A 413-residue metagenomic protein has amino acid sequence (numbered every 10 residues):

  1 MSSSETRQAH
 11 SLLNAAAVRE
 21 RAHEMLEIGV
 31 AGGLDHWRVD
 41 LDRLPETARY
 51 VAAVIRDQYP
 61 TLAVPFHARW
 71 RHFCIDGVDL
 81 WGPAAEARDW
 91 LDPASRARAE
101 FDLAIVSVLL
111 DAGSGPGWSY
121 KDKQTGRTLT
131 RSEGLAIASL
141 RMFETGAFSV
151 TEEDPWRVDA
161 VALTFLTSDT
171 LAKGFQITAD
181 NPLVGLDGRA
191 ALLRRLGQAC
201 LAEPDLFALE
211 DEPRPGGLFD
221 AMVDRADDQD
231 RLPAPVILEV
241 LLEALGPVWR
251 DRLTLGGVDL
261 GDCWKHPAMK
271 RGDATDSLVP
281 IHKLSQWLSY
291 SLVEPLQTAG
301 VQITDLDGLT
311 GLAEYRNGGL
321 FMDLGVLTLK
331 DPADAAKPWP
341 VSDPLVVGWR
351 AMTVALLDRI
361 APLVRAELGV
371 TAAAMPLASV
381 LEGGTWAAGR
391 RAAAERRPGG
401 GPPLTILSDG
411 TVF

Functional and structural regions predicted by a protein language model:
S2-M25, I360, R396-F413: Intrinsically disordered, low-complexity regulatory regions of nuclear DNA-binding proteins
E5-V161: An N-terminal, globular interaction/scaffold subdomain
W70-A85, D89, W264, A268-A274 (+3 more regions): A positional "C-terminalness" feature that preferentially activates on distal terminal regions of long, nucleic
D102-E212, G216-D224, L242: Internal, hydrophobic cores of structured domains that mediate oligomerization or house catalytic pockets within large
V108, R225, V240-V248, S291 (+3 more regions): Generic, well-ordered alpha-helical scaffold segments in large soluble proteins
W118-D122, L253-D259, A373-L377: Short coil/turn segments at secondary-structure boundaries
P182-H282: Loop-centered beta-sheet repeat module
M269-F413: C-terminal structured domains
